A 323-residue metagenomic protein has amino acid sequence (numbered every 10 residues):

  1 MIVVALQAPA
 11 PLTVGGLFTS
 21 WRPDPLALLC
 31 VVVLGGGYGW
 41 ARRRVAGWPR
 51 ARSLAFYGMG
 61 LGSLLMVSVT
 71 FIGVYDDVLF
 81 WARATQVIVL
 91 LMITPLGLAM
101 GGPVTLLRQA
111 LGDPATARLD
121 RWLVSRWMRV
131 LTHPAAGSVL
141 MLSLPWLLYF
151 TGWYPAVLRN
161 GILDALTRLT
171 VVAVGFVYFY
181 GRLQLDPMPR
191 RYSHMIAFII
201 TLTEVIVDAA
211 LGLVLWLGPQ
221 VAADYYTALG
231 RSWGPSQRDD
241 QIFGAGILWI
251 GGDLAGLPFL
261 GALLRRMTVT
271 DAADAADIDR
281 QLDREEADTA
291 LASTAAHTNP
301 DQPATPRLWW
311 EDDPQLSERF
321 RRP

Functional and structural regions predicted by a protein language model:
M1-P323: Alpha-helical membrane segments of multi-pass proteins
